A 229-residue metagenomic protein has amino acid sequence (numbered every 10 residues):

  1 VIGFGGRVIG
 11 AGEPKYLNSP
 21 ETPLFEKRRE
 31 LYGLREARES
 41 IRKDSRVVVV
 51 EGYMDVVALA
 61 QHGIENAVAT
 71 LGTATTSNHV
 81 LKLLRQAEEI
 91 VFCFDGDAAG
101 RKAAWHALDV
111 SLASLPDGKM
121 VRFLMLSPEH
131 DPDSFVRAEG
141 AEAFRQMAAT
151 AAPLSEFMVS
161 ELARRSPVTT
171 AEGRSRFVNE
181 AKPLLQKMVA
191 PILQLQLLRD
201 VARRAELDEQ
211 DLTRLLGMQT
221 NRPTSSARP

Functional and structural regions predicted by a protein language model:
V1-Q86, I90, A104: Phosphate-handling DNA/RNA-contact segment within nucleic-acid enzymes
R38-V47, A74-I90, F94-P229: A charged alpha-helical hairpin associated with nucleic-acid processing machineries
